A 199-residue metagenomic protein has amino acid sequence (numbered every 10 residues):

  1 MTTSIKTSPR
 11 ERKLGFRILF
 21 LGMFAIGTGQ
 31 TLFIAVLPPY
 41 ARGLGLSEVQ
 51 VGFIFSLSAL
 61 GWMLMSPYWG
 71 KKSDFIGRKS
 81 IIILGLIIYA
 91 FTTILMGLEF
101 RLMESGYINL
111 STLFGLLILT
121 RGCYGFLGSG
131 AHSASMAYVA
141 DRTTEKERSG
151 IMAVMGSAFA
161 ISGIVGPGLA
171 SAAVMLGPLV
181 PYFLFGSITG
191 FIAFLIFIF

Functional and structural regions predicted by a protein language model:
P9-A59: Helix-loop boundary and gating motifs at the non-cytosolic
F24, G106-G130: Hydrophobic core of transmembrane alpha-helices in multi-pass small-molecule transporters, especially MFS/SLC-type
A59-P67, G163-I164: Residue-level signature of mid-helix packing/kink "hotspots" within the transmembrane helices of 12-pass Major
I87-L110: C-terminal ends and interior cores of transmembrane alpha-helices in multi-pass membrane transporters/permeases
T120-F159: Cytoplasmic helix-loop-helix junction between adjacent transmembrane helices in 12-TM secondary transporters
P181-I198: Symmetry-related core transmembrane helices of the 12-TM Major Facilitator Superfamily/SLC fold
